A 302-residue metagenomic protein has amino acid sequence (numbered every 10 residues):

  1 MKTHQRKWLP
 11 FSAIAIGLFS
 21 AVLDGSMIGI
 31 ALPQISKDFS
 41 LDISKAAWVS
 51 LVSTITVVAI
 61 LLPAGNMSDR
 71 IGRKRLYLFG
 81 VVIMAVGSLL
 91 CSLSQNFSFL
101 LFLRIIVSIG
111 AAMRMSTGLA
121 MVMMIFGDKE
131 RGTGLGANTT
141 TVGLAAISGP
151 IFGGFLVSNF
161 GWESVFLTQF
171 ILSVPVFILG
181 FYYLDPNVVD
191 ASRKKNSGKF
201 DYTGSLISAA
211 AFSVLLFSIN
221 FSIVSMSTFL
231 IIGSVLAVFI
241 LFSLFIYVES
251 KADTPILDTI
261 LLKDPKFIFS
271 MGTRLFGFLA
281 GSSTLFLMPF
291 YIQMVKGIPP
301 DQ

Functional and structural regions predicted by a protein language model:
K7-I14, Y77, M84, L100 (+4 more regions): Hydrophobic alpha-helix/TM-entry signal in multi-pass membrane transporters
W8-L23, I28-I30, I43, N159 (+2 more regions): 12-transmembrane solute porter fold
I14, A21, S50-S53, V57 (+7 more regions): Structural signature of transmembrane alpha-helices in multi-pass secondary transporters
F19, I55, L89-L90, I105 (+3 more regions): Hydrophobic residues within the alpha-helical transmembrane core of Major Facilitator Superfamily
M27, A31, P63, M113-T117 (+1 more regions): Transmembrane alpha-helix boundary/hinge residues in polytopic small-molecule transporters
A31-A59, F99, D301-Q302: Extracellular/periplasmic helix-loop-helix junction of adjacent transmembrane segments in MFS-like secondary
G65-T203, L230: Helix-loop-helix hairpins in multi-pass membrane proteins, especially solute transporters
N159-T273, I298: Hydrophobic transmembrane-helix bundles of small-molecule transporters
